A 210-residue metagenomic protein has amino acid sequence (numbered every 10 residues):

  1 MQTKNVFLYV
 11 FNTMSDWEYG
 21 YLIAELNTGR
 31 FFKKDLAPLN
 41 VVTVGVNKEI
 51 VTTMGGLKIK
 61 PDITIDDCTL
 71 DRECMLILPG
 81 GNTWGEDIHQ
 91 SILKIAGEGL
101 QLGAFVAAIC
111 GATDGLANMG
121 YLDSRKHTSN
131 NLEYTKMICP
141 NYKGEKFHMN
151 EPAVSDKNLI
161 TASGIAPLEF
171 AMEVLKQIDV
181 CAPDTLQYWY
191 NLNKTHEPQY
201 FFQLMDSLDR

Functional and structural regions predicted by a protein language model:
Q2-S15, Y21, T28-N47, L57 (+2 more regions): Active-site-adjacent pocket-lining segments in enzyme domains
T53: Active-site alpha/beta core segments
